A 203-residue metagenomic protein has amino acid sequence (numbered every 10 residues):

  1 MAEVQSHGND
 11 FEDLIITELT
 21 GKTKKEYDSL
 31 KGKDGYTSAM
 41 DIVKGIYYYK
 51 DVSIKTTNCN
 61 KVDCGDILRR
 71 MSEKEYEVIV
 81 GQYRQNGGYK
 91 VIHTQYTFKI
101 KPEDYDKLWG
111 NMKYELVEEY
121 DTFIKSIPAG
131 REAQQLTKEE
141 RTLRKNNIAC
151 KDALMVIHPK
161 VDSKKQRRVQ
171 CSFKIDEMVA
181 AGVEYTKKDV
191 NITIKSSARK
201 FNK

Functional and structural regions predicted by a protein language model:
M1-K203: Nucleic-acid endonuclease domains
